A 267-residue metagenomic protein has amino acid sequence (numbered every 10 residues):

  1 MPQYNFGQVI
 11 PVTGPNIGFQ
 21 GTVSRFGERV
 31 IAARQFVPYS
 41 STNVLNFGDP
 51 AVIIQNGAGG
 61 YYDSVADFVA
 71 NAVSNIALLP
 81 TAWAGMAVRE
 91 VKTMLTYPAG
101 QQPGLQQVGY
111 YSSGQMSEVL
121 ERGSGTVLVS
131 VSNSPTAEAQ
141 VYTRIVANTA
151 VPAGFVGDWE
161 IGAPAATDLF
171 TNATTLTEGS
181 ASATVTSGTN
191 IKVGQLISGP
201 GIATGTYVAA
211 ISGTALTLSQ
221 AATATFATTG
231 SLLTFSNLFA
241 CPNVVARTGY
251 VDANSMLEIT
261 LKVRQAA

Functional and structural regions predicted by a protein language model:
M1-L169, T204, A209, T234-A267: Surface-exposed, low-hydrophobicity beta-strand/loop segments enriched in small/polar/acidic residues
T167-V193, S198-L238: Small/polar beta-strand repeat architecture
